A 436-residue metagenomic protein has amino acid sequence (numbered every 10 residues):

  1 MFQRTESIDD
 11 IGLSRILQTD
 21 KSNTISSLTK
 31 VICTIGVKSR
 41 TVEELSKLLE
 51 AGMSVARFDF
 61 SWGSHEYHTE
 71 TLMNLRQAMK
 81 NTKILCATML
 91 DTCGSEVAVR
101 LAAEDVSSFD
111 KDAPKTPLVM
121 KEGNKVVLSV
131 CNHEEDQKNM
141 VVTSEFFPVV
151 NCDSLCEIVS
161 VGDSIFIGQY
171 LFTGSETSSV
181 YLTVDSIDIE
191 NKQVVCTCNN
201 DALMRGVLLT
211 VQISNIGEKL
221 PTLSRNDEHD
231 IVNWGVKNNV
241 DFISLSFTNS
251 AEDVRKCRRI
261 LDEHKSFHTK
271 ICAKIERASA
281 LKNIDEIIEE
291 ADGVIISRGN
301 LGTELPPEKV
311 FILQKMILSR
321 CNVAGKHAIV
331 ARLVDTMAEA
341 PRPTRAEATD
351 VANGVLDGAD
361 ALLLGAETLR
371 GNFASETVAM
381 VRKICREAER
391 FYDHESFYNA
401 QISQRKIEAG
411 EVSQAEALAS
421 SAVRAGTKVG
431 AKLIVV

Functional and structural regions predicted by a protein language model:
M1-V436: Non-catalytic helical/linker scaffolds that mediate oligomerization, partner binding, and domain coupling around large
